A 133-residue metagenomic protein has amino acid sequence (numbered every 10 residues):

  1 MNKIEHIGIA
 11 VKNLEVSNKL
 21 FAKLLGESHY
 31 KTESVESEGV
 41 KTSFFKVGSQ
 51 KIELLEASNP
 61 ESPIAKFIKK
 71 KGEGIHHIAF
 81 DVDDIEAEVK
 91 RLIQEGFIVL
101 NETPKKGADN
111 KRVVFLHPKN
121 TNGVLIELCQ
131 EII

Functional and structural regions predicted by a protein language model:
M1-E38, S62: Long, hydrophobic N-terminal alpha-helical segment
I4, N18-F21, F45, I52-L55 (+4 more regions): Short, structured motif recognition centered on aromatic/hydrophobic residues
I4-K12, S43-K46, K66-R91, V114: Vicinal oxygen chelate
S17-L20, E88-L92: Hydrophobic side chains in well-ordered alpha-helices
K23-L24, K70, Q94: Residues at alpha-helix termini
V35, E53-K66, V99, T103-F115: Intrinsic, low-complexity N-terminal interaction/targeting segments
V35-K51: C-terminal "cap" of GNAT-fold acetyltransferases
S43-K46, F80, V89-I133: Vicinal oxygen chelate
